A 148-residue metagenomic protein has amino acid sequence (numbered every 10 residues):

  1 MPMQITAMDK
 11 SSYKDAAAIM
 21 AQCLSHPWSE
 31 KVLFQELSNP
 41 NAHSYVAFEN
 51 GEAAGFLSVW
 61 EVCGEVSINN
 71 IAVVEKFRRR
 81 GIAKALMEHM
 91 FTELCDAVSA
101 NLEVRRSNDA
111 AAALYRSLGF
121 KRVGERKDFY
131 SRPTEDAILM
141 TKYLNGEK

Functional and structural regions predicted by a protein language model:
P2-I5: Extreme N-terminal starter segment of soluble prokaryotic enzymes
A7-K76, M87-H89, E93, Y143-E147: Acetyl-CoA-dependent GNAT
F34, N108, F129-Y130: Conserved beta-strand edge residues that scaffold enzyme active sites
G64, N69, V98-A100, D136: A generic structural signal for short beta-strands and their flanking turns/coil linkers
N70, V74-E88, R105-A113, S117-L118: Conserved glycine-rich acetyl-CoA-binding loop
E93-V104: Conserved GNAT acetyl-CoA-binding A-motif
N101-E103, R116, K121-I138: Conserved catalytic-core motifs of GNAT/GCN5-like acyltransferases
